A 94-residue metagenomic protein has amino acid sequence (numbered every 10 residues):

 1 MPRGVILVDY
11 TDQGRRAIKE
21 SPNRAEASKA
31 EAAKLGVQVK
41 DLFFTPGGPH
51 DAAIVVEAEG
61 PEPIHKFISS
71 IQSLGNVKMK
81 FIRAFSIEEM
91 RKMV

Functional and structural regions predicted by a protein language model:
M1-K34, Q38-K40, F44-H50, E89-V94: Short S/T/G/P-rich N-terminal loop/turn motif that feeds into the first structured element of a domain
V8-Y10, I54-E59: Short beta-strand-to-loop capping motifs
E57-E88: An amphipathic, aromatic/His-enriched active-site/gating alpha helix that lines ligand/cofactor pockets
